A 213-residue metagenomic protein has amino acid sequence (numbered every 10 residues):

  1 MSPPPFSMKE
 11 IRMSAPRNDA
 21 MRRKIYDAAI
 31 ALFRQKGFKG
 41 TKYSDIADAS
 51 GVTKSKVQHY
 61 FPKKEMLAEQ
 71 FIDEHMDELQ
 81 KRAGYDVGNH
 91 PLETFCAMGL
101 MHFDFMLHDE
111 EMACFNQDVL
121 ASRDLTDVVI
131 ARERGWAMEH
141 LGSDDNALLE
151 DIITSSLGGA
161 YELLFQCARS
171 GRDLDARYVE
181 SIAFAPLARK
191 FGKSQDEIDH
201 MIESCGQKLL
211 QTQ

Functional and structural regions predicted by a protein language model:
M1-K9, M138-S143, Q166, S170-Q213: C-terminal peripheral helix-coil segments that are non-catalytic and often amphipathic
S2-A15, A31, G40-K42, S50 (+2 more regions): Short glycine/proline-centered loop/turn elements that form peptide/ligand docking sites
K24, A28, L32-Q70: Helix-turn-helix
K24, A28-Q35, E78-R82, F105 (+1 more regions): Solvent-exposed, amphipathic alpha-helical segments
K64, F71, H75, L79 (+3 more regions): Hydrophobic/aromatic residues within well-ordered alpha-helical segments
Q70, K81-M112, I130: Hydrophobic alpha-helical connector segments
A113-D118, D196-H200: Short, hydrophobic secondary-structure boundary micro-motifs
D118-F165, L174-S181: Amphipathic alpha-helical packing segments from all-alpha helical-bundle domains
